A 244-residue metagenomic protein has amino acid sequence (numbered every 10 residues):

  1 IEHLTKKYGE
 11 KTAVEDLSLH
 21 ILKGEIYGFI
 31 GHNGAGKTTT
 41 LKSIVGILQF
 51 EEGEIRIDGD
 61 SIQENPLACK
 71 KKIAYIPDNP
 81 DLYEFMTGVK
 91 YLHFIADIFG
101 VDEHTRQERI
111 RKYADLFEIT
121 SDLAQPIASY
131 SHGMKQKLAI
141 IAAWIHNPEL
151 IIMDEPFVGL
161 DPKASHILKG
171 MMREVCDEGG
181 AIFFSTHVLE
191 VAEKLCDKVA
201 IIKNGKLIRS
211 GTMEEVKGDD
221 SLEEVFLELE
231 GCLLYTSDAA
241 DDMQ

Functional and structural regions predicted by a protein language model:
G53-E64, A68-C69: Conserved ABC transporter NBD signature motif
H93, D97, H104-D122: Conserved ABC ATPase "signature" region
I151-E155: Catalytic Walker B motif of ABC-type/P-loop ATPase nucleotide-binding domains
S210-G211: ABC ATPase "signature
Y235-Q244: Single conserved hydrophobic/aromatic residue that forms the stacking wall/gate of nucleotide- or nucleobase-binding
